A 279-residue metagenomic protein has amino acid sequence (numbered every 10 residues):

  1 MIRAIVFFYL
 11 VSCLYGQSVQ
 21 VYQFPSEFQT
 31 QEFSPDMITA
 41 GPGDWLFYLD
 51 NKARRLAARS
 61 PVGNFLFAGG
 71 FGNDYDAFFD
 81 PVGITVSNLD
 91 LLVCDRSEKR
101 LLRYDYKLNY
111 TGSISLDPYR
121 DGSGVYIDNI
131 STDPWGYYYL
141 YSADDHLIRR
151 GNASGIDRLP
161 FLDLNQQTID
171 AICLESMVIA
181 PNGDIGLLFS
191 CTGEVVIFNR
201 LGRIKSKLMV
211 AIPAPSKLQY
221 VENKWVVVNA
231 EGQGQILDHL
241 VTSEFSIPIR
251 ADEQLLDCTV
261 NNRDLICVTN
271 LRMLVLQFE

Functional and structural regions predicted by a protein language model:
I2-C13: Sec-dependent N-terminal signal peptides
Q17-E279: Eukaryotic scaffold repeat domains enriched in small/polar residues
